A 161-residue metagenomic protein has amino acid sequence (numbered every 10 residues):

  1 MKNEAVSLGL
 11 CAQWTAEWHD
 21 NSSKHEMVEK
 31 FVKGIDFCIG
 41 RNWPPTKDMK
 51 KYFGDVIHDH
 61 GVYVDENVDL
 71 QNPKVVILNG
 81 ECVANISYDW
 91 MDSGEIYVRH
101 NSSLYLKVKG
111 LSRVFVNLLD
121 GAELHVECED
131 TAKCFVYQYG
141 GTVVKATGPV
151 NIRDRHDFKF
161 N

Functional and structural regions predicted by a protein language model:
M1-H100, Y105-K107, R113-N161: Short, glycine-biased loop/turn motifs at secondary-structure junctions and in low-complexity Ser/Thr/Pro-rich termini
